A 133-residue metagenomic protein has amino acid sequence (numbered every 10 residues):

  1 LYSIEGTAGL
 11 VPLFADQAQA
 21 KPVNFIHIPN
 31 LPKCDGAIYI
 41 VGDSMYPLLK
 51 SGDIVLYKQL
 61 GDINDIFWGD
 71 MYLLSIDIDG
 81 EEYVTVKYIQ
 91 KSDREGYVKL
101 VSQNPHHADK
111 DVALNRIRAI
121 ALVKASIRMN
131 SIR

Functional and structural regions predicted by a protein language model:
L1-S51, G61-D65, M129-R133: Short, positionally conserved secondary-structure boundary motifs
S3, G42, Y88-K91, A125: A residue-level detector for short acidic-glycine micro-motifs
Q19, V55, H106-A108: Short, surface-exposed beta-strand-loop junctions and turns on beta-sheet-rich folds
Y39, L56, T85-Y88, L122: Residues located in well-ordered beta-strands
Y39-M45, K58-L60, I76-D79, Q103: A structural micro-motif recognizing beta-strand termini and the immediately following turn/loop segments
M45-Y46, F67-V84, Y88-R94: Short, compositionally biased
D53-I54, D70: Structural motif
R94-Y97, S102-R133: Amphipathic alpha-helical interface segments
